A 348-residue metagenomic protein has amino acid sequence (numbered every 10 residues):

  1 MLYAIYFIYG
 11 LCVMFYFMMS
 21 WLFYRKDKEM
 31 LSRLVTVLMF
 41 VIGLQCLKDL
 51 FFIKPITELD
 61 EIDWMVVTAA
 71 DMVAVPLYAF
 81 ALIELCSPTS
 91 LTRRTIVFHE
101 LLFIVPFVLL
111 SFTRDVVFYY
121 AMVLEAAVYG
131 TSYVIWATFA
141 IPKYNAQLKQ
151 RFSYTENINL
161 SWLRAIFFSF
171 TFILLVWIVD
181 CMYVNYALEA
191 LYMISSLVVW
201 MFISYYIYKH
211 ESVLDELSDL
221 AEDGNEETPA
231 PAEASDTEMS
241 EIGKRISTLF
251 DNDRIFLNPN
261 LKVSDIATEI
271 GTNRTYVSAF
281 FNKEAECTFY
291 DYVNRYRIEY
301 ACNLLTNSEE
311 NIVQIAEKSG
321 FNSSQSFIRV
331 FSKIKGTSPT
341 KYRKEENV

Functional and structural regions predicted by a protein language model:
M1-V105, Y120-L124: N-terminal low-complexity or simple alpha-helical regulatory segments that function as activation/interaction modules
W21-R25, L148, D253: Secondary-structure edge/capping motif, primarily at the C-terminal ends of alpha-helices and the immediately following
I104-F112: Hydrophobic alpha-helical transmembrane segments and adjacent interfacial helices in integral membrane proteins
S111-K244, I312-S323, S338, N347-V348: Alpha-helical bundle regulatory/interaction domains
Y208-Q314, K318, S326, V330-K333 (+1 more regions): Membrane-proximal linker segments that couple transmembrane helices to downstream signaling/catalytic modules
